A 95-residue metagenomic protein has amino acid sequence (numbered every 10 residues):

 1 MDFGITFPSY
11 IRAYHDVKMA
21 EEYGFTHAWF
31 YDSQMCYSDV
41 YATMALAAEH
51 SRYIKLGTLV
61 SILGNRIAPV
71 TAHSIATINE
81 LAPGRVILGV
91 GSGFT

Functional and structural regions predicted by a protein language model:
M1-P8, N65-T95: Flexible, glycine-rich active-site loops centered on histidine and acidic residues that chelate a metal or position
M1-T58: N-terminal beta1-alpha1-beta2 module of alpha/beta enzyme domains
M19, Y41-L46, L63, V70-A72 (+1 more regions): Generic preference for flexible, low-structure residues
Q34-M35, S61-I67: Glycine-rich "substrate-gating" loop/helix at the edge of Rossmann-like oxidoreductase active sites
